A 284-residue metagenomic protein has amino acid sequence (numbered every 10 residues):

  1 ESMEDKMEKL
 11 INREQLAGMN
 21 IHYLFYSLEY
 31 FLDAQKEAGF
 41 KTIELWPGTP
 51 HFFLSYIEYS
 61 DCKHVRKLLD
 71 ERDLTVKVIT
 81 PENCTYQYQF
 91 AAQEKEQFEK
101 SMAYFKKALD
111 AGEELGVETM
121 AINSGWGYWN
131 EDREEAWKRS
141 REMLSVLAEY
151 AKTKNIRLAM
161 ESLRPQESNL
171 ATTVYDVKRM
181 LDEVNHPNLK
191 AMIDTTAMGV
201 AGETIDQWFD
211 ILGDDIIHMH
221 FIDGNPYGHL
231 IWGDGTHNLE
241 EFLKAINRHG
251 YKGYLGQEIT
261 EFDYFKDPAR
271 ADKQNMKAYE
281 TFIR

Functional and structural regions predicted by a protein language model:
M3-G39, D70, E118, A171-I193 (+1 more regions): Histidine-acidic metal/acid-base catalytic patches
K9, Y30, D70-E71, Y88-K190 (+1 more regions): Active-site acidic/histidine proton-transfer and metal-coordination neighborhood in alpha/beta enzyme cores
H22-L24, P47-T49, E82-T85, S124-Y128 (+4 more regions): Active-site-proximal loop/turn and secondary-structure-junction residues that shape catalytic pockets, frequently
E29-K36, Y56-T75, A103-E114, R141-E149 (+2 more regions): Short amphipathic alpha-helices and their capping/turn segments at secondary-structure boundaries
W46-D70, S124-E131: Glycine-rich, proline-tolerant flexible connector loops at the mouths of alpha/beta enzymes
H51-L54, K77, T85-Q89, F265: Short active-site-adjacent helix-start/loop capping segments
L54-E58, F90-K95, E131-A136, N169-T172 (+3 more regions): Short, solvent-exposed loop/turn segments at secondary-structure boundaries
